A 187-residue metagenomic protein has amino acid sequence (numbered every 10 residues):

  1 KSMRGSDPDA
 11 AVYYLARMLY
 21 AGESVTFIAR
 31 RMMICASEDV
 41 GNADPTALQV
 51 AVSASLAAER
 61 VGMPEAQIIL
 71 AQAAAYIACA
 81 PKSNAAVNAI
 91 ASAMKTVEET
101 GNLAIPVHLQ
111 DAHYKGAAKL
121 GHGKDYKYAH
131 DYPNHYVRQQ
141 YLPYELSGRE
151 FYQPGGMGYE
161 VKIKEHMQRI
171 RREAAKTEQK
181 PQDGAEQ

Functional and structural regions predicted by a protein language model:
K1: Active-site flanking loop/helix segments enriched in acidic
G5-Y136, P143-Q187: Terminal-proximal interaction/regulatory segments of ATP-powered molecular machines
